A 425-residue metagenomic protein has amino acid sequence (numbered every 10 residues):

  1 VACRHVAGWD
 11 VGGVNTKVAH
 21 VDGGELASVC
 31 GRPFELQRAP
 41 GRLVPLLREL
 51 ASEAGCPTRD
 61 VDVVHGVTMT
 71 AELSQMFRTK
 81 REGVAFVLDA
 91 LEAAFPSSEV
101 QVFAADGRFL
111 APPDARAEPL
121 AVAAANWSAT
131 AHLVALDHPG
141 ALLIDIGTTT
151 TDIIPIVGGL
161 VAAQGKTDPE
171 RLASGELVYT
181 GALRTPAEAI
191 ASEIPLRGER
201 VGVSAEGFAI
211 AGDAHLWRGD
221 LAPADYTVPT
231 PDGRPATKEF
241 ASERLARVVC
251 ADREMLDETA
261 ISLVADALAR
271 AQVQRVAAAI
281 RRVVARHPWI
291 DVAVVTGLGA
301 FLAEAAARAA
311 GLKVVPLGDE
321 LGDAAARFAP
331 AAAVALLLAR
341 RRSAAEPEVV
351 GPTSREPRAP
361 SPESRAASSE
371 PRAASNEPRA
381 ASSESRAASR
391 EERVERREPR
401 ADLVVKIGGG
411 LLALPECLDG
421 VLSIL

Functional and structural regions predicted by a protein language model:
V1-G13, A19-I144, I154-V349: Nucleotide/phosphate-binding catalytic cleft detector across ATP-hydrolyzing and phosphate-transferring enzymes
V1-H5, E395-A401: Extreme N-terminus of proteins, especially the signal/transit-peptide cleavage junction and the first residues
V14, T149, G410: Conserved Rossmann-like nucleotide-cofactor binding loop
Q75, R397-L425: Nucleotide/pyrophosphate-binding catalytic subdomain
P347-P399: Short, basic, low-complexity termini and linkers enriched in Ser/Thr/Gly/Pro that act as targeting/leader peptides
